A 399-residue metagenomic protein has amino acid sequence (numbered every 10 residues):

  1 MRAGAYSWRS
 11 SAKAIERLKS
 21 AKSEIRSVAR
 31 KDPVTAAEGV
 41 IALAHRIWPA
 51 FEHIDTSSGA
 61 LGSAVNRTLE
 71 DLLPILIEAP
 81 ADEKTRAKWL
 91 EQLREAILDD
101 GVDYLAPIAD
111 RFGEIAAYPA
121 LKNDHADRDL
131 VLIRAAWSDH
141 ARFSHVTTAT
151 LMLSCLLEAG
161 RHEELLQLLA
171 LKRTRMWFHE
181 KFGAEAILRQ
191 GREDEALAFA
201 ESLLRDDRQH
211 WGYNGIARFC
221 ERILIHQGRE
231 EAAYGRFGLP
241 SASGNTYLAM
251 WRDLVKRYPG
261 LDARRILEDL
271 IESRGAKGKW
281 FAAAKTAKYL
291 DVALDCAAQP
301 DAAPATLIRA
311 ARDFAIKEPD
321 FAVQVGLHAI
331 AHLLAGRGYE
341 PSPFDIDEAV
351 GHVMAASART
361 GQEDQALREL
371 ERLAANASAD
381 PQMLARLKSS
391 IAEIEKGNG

Functional and structural regions predicted by a protein language model:
M1-G399: Eukaryote-biased, non-catalytic alpha-solenoid scaffold regions
